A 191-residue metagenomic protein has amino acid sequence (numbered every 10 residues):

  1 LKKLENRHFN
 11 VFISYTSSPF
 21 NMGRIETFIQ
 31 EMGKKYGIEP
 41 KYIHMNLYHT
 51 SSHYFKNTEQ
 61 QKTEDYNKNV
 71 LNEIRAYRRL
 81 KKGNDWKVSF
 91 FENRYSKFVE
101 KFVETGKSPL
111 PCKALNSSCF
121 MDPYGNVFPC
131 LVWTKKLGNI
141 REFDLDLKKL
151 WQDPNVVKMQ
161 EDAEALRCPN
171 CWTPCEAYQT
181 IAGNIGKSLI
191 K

Functional and structural regions predicted by a protein language model:
L1-F128, V132-E142, N184: Radical SAM enzyme [4Fe-4S]-AdoMet core and its adjacent flexible, acidic and glycine-rich loops/tails across
K107-P109, Y124-K191: Flexible mid-to-C-terminal extensions adjoining Fe-S/redox cofactors in radical SAM and related proteins
